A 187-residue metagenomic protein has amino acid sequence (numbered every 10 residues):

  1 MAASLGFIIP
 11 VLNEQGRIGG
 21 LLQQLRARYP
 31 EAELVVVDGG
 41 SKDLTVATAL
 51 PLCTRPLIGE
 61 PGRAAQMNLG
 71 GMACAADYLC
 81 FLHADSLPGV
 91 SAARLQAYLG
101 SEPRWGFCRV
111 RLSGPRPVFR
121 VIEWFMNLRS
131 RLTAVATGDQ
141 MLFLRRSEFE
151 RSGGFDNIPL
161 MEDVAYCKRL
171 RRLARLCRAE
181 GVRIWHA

Functional and structural regions predicted by a protein language model:
S4-G6, E33, A165: Cell-envelope/extracellular polymer assembly enzymes that use nucleotide-activated donors
I9, N13-A27: Short, well-formed alpha-helical segments that are part of the catalytic scaffolds of diverse glycosyltransferases
G16-G20, D43-P51: Acidic helix N-cap motif at the loop->helix transition within catalytic regions of sugar-transfer enzymes
D38-V46, S86-L87: A conserved acidic beta->alpha catalytic loop
I58-C74: Glycine-rich, basic loop-to-helix element that forms the pyrophosphate-binding segment of sugar-nucleotide handling
L79: Short aromatic/hydrophobic "clamp" motif used to bind/position activated sugar donors
V90-V118: Conserved donor NDP-sugar-binding/catalytic core segment of glycosyltransferases
I158, C167-W185: Catalytic donor-sugar/metal-binding loop of nucleotide-sugar-dependent glycosyltransferases
